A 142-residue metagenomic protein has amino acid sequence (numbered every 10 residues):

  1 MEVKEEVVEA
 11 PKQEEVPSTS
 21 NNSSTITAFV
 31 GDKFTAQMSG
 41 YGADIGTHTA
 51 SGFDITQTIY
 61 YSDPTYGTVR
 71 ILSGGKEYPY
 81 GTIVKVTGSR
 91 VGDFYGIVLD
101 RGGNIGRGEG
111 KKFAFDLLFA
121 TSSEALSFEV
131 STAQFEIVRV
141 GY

Functional and structural regions predicted by a protein language model:
M1-N22: Extracellular modular ligand-binding repeats in secreted and cell-surface proteins
P17-Y142: Solvent-exposed, well-ordered loop and adjacent helix/strand elements within mature globular domains that form
